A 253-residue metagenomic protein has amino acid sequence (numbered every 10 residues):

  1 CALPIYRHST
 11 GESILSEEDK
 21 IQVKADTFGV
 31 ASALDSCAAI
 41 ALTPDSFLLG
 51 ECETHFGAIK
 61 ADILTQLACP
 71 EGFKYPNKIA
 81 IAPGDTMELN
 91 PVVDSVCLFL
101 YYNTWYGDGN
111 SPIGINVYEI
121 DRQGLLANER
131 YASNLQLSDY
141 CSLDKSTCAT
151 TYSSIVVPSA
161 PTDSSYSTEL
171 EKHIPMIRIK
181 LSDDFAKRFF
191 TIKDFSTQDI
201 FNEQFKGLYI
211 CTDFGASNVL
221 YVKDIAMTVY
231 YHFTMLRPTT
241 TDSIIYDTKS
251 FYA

Functional and structural regions predicted by a protein language model:
A2-A253: Secreted, disulfide-rich extracellular signaling modules
